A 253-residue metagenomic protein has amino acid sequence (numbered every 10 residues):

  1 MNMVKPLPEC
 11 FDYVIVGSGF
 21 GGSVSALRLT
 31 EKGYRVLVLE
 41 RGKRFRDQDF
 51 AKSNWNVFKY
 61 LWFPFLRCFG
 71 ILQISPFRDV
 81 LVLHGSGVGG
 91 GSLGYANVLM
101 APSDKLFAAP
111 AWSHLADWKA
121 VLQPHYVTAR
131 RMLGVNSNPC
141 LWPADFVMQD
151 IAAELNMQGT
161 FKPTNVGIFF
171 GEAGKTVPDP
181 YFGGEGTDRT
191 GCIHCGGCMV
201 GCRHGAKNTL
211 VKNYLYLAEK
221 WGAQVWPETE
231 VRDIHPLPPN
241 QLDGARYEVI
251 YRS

Functional and structural regions predicted by a protein language model:
M1-P110, H114-A116, A120, L242-G244: N-terminal glycine-rich phosphate/pyrophosphate-binding loop and immediately adjacent elements
V14-V16, V36-V38, A223, V231 (+1 more regions): Hydrophobic aliphatic residue packing
F20-V24, R78-L81, A144-D150, V211-K212 (+1 more regions): Short alpha-helical segments and helix-capping/turn motifs at coil-helix boundaries
G33-L37, K43-D49, P102-S103, Y126-L133 (+4 more regions): A generic secondary-structure signal for well-formed alpha-helical elements
L39, G205, W226-E228, I234 (+1 more regions): Generic beta-strand/beta-sheet core signal
D49-A51, A173-T176, L237-P238: Short acidic, glycine/serine/threonine-rich loops at helix termini
D117-E230: Conserved redox-cofactor binding core of oxidoreductases
D233-S253: Conserved beta-strand-loop-beta-strand element in the redox core of flavoprotein oxidoreductases
